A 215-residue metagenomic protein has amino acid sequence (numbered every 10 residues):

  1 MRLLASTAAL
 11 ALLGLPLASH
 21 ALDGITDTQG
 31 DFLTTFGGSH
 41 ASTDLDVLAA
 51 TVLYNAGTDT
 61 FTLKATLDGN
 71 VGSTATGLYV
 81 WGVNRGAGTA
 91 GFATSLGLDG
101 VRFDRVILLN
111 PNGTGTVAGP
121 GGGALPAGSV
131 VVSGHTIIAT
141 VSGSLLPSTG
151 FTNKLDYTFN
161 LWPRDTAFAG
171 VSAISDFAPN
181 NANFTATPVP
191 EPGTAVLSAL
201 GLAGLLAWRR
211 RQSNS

Functional and structural regions predicted by a protein language model:
M1-T7: Bacterial N-terminal signal peptides that target proteins for export
T7-L15: Bacterial N-terminal signal peptides
L15-A21: Sec/Tat signal peptide C-region and signal peptidase I cleavage site
D23, D27, T34-L109: Surface-exposed, glycine/proline- and aromatic-rich loop segments on solvent-exposed faces across compartments
A50-V52, P126-V130: Beta-strand-rich interaction surfaces with strong enrichment in secreted/lumenal proteins
G86-D99, L146-P188: Acidic/polar low-complexity flexible segments
P190-W208: A short, hydrophobic C-terminal helix/tail in secreted or cell-surface proteins
R211-S215: Short, charged juxtamembrane terminal tails flanking transmembrane helices
